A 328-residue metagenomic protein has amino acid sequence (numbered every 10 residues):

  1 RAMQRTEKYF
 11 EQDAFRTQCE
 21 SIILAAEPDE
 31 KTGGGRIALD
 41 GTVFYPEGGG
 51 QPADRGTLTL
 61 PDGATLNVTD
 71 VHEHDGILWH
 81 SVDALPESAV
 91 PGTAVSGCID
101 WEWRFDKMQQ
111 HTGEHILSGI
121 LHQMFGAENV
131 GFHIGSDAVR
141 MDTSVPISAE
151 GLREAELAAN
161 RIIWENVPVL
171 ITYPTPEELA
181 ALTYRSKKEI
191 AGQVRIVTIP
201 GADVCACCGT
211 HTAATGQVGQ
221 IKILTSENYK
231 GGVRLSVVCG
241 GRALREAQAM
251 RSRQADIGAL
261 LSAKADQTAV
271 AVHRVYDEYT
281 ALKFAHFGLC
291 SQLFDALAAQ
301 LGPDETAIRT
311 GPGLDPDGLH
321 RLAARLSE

Functional and structural regions predicted by a protein language model:
R1-E328: A glycine- and charged-residue-rich anion-binding loop/surface
